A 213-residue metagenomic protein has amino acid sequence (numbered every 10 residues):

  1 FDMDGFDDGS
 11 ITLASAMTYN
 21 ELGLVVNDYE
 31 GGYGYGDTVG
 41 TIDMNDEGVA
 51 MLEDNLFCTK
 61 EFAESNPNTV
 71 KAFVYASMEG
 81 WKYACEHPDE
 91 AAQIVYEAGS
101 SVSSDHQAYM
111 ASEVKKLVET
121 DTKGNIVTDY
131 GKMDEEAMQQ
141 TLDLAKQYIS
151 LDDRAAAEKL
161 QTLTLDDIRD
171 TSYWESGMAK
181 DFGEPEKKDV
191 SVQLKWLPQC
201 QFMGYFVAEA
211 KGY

Functional and structural regions predicted by a protein language model:
D2-S101: Pocket-lining segment of extracytoplasmic ligand-binding domains
D7, T122-G124, T128-G131, A155-L160 (+1 more regions): Surface-exposed intrinsically disordered loops and tails
D46-E47, M133-D134, W196: Short Gly/Pro-enriched turn/cap motifs at secondary-structure boundaries
E64-L151: Secondary-structure end/capping motifs
E136-D189: Conserved C-terminal helix/tail region of periplasmic/extracytoplasmic solute-binding proteins
T141-D143, P198-Y213: Short, polar/charged alpha-helical segment
E186-Q201: Short, well-ordered beta-strand elements
